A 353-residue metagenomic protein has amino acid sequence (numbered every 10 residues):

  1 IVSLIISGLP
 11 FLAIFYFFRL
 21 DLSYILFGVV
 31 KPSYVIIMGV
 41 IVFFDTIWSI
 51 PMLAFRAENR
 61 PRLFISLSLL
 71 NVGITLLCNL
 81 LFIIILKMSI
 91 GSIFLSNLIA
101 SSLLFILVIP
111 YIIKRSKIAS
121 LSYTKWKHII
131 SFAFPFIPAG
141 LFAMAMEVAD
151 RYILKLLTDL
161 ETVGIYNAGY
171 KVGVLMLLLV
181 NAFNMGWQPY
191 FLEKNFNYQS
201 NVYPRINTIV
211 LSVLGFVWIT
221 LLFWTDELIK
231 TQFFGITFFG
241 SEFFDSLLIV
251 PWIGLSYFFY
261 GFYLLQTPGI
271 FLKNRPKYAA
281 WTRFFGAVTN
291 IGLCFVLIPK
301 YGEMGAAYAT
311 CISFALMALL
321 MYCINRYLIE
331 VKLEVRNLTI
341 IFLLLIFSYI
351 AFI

Functional and structural regions predicted by a protein language model:
I1, A57, G173-L211, Q266-L272: Helix-loop junctions and terminal segments of transmembrane helices in multi-pass membrane transport/translocation
V2, P135, D150-Y152, T162-V180 (+3 more regions): Alpha-helical transmembrane segments of polytopic membrane transporters and translocases
V2-G39, G91-I112, Y170, I209-L221 (+2 more regions): Short alpha-helical transmembrane segments in multi-pass integral membrane proteins
V2-L26, I106, P204-Y260, I291-K300 (+1 more regions): Alpha-helical transmembrane segments of multi-pass membrane transport and lipid-handling proteins
P32-S33, I90, H128-F132, F136 (+2 more regions): Interfacial/gating helices of multi-pass transporter permease domains
I37-R56, L67-N79, S92-I109, A139 (+4 more regions): Short runs within selected transmembrane alpha-helices of multi-pass transporters and secretion channels
L86, I90-F94, I106-E147, G186 (+2 more regions): Interhelical loop/hinge segments that connect adjacent transmembrane helices in multipass membrane
G286, V335-I353: Transmembrane alpha-helical segments of multi-pass transport proteins
